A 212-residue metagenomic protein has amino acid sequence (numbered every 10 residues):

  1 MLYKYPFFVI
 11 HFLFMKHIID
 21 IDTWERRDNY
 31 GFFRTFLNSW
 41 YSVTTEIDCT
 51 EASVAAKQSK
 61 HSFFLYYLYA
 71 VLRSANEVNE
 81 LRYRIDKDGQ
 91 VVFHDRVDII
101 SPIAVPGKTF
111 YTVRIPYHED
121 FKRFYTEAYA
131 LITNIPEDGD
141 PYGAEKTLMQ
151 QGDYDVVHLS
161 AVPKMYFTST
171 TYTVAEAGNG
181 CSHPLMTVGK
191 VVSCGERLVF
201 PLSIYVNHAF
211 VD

Functional and structural regions predicted by a protein language model:
Y3-F14: Short, Lys/Arg-enriched N-terminal segments with co-localized hydrophobic residues within the first ~10-30 amino acids
K16-I21, T45, A55-S59, R73-S74 (+1 more regions): Aromatic-residue-lined binding/catalytic grooves and analogous aromatic/hydrophobic interfacial grooves in multimeric
K16-T44, F64, D153-R197: Flexible, Gly/Pro-enriched loop and linker segments at secondary-structure and domain junctions
F36-V54, D95-R123, V199-Y205: Acyl/amide activation-and-transfer machinery of modular secondary-metabolite enzymes
A52-E77, F200-D212: Acyl activation and transfer enzymes in specialized metabolism, enriched for ANL adenylate-forming modules
H61-I99: Hydrophobic "lid/gating" helix adjacent to the active-site nucleophile that controls access to an acyl-thioester pocket
V105-F167: Helical lid/core segments from catalytic subdomains that handle acyl or acyl-like groups
I135-G143, S182-V188, S203-V206, F210: Plant-skewed but cross-kingdom recognition/interaction modules and surfaces
